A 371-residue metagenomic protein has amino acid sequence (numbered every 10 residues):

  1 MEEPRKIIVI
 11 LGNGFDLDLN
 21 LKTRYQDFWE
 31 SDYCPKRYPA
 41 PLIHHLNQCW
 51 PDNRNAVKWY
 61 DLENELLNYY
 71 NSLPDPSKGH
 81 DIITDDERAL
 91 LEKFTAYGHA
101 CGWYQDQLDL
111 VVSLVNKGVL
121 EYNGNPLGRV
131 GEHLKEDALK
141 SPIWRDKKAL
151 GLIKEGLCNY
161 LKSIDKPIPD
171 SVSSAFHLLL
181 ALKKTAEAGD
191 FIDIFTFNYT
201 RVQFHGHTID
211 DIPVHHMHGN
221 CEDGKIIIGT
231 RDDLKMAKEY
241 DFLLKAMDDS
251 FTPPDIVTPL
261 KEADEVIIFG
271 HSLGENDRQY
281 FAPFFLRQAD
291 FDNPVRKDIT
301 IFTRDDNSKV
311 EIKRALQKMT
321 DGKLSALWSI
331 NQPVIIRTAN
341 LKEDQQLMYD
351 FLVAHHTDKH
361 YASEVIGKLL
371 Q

Functional and structural regions predicted by a protein language model:
M1-F28, D255-Q371: SIR2/sirtuin-family catalytic core signature
L11, D27-E30, H215, G219-N220: Conserved beta-strand -> loop -> alpha-helix junction used to position metal-binding or nucleic-acid-contacting
L17, D27-E30, L62, N71-S72 (+13 more regions): Intrinsically disordered, low-complexity regions enriched in small/polar residues
Y25-N47: Short catalytic helix/loop segments, enriched in acidic residues and glycine and frequently bearing histidine
D32, H207-D210, Q288-F291: Active-site catalytic pocket residues across diverse enzymes, especially alpha/beta-hydrolases
Y33-K36, G219-E222, K238-L243, F291-P294 (+1 more regions): Glycine-rich loops and low-complexity Gly/Arg-rich segments that provide flexible linkers or classic glycine-based
P39-P254, P259-E262: Extended, H/D-rich, highly charged conserved domains that either
